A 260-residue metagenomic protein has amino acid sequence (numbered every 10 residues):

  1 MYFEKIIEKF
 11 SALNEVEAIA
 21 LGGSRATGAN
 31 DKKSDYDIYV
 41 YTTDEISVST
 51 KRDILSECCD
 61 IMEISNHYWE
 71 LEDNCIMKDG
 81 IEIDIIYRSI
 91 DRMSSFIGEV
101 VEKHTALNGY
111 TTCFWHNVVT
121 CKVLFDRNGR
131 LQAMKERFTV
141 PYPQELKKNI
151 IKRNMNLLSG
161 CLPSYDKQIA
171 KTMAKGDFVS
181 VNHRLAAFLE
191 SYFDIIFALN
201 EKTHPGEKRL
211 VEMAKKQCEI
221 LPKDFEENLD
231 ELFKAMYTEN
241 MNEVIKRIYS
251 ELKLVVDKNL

Functional and structural regions predicted by a protein language model:
M1-A20: Helical scaffold of the NTase/Pol beta-like nucleotidyltransferase catalytic core
I6-I7, K51-D53, L146-N149: A short alpha-helix capping/helix-coil boundary motif
F10-A12, K51, I196, A214: Broad structural signal for hydrophobic residues in well-ordered alpha-helices, predominantly aliphatic
G22-E57, E72-Y87: Catalytic metal-binding acidic patch
A26-T27, I90-R92, T203-H204: Short, solvent-exposed loop/turn segments at secondary-structure junctions
D31-K33, F96-E99, L210: Short aromatic-enriched loop/helix-cap "lid" or pocket-rim segments at secondary-structure transitions that line
C59-T172: Conserved NTP/Mg2+-binding pocket subregion across the NTase superfamily
R130-L260: Conserved nucleotidyltransferase catalytic core and NTase-mimicking acidic/glycine-rich helix/loop elements in nucleic
